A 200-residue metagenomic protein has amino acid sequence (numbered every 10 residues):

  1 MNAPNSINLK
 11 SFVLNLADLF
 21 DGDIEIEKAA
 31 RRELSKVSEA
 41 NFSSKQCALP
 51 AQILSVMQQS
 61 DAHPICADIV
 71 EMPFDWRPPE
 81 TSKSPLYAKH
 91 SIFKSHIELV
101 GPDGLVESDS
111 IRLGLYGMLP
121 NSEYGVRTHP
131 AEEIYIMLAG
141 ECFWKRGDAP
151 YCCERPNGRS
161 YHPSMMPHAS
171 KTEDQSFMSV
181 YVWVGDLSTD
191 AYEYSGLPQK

Functional and structural regions predicted by a protein language model:
S6-D109: A short, N-terminal "cap"/entry segment at the start of jelly-roll beta-barrel domains of the cupin/DSBH fold
K10-L16, E173-K200: Double-stranded beta-helix
P102-G104, S122-E123, M166-H168: Short beta-turn/strand-loop junction motif enriched in small, turn-promoting residues
S110, L115-N121, T128-W144, W183: Short, conserved beta-strand element in jelly-roll/cupin
E123, I134, G158-Y161: Residue-level marker of beta-strand positions
H129, D148-A149, Y194: Short coil/turn segments at secondary-structure boundaries
G147-H168: Short acidic-glycine-tyrosine-enriched beta hairpin
